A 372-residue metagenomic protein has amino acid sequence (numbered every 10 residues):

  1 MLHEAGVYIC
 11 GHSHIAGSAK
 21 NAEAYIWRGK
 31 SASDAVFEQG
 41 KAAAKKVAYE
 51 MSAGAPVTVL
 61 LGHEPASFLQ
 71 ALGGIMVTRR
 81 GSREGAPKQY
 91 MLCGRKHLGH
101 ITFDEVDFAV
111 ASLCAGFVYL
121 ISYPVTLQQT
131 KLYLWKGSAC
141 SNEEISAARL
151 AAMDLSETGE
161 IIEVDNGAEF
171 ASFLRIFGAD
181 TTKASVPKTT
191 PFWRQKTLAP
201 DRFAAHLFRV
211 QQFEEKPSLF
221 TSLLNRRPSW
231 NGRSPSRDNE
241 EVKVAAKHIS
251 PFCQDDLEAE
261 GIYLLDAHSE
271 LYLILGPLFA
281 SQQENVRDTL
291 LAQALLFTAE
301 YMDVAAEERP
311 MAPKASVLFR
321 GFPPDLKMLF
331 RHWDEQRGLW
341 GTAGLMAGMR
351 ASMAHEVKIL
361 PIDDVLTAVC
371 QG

Functional and structural regions predicted by a protein language model:
M1-G372: Long, low-complexity regulatory segments enriched in Ser/Thr/Pro/Gly and acidic residues
